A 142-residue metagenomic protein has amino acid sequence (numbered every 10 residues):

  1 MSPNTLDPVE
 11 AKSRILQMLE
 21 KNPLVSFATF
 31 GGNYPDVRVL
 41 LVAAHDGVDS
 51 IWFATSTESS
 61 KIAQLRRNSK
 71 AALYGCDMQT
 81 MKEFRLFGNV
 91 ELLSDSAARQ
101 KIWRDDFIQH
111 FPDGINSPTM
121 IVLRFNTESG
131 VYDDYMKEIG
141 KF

Functional and structural regions predicted by a protein language model:
M1-D7, R85-F142: Charged, gly/pro-rich active-site loop segments
M1-V25: Extreme N-terminal tail/first-helix region
Q17-G31, A71-G75: A short, Trp-centered hydrophobic/proline-enriched beta-strand micro-motif
N22-L24, D49-I51, N68-A71, P118-M120 (+1 more regions): Short, surface-exposed beta-edge/turn micro-motifs
L24, V37-L40: Short glycine-rich loop/turn motifs
Y34, T80-K82: Short glycine/serine/proline-enriched coil/turn segments at secondary-structure junctions
L40-A43, G88-V90: Hydrophobic/aromatic beta-strand elements that line small-molecule binding cavities or substrate pockets in beta-rich
L41-Q79: A short mixed-secondary-structure module that forms the rim of ligand-binding clefts
